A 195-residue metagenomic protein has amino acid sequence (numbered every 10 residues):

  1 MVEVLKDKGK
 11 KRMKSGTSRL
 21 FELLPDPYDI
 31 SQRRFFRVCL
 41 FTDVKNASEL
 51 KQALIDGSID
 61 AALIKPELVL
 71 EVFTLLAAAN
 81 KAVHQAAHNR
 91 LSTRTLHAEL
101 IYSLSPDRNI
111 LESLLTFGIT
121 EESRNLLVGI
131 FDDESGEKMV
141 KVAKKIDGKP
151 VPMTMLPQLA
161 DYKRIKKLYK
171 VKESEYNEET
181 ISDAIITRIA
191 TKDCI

Functional and structural regions predicted by a protein language model:
V2-I30, F35-C39, V44-G118: Positively charged, polar, low-complexity stretches
E3, S113-I195: Glycine-rich, aromatic-bearing surface loops/beta-hairpins
